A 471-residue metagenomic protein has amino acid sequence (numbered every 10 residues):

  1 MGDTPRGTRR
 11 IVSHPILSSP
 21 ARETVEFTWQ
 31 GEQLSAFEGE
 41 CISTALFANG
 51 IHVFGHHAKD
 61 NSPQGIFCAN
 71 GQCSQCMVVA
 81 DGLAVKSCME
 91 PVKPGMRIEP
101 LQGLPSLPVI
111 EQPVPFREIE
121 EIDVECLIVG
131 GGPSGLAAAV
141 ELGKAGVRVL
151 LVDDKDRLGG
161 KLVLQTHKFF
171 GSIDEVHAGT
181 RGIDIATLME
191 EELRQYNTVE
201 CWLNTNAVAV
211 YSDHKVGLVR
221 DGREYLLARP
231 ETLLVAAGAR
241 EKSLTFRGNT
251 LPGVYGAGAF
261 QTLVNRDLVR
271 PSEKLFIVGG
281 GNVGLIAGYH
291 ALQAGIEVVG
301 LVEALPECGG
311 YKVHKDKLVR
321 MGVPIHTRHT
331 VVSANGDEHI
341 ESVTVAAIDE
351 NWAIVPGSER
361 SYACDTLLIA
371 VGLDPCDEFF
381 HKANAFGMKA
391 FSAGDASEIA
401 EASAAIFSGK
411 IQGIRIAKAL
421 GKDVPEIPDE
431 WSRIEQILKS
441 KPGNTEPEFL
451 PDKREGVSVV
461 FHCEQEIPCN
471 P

Functional and structural regions predicted by a protein language model:
G2-Q30, F37-P471: Residues forming the flavin
